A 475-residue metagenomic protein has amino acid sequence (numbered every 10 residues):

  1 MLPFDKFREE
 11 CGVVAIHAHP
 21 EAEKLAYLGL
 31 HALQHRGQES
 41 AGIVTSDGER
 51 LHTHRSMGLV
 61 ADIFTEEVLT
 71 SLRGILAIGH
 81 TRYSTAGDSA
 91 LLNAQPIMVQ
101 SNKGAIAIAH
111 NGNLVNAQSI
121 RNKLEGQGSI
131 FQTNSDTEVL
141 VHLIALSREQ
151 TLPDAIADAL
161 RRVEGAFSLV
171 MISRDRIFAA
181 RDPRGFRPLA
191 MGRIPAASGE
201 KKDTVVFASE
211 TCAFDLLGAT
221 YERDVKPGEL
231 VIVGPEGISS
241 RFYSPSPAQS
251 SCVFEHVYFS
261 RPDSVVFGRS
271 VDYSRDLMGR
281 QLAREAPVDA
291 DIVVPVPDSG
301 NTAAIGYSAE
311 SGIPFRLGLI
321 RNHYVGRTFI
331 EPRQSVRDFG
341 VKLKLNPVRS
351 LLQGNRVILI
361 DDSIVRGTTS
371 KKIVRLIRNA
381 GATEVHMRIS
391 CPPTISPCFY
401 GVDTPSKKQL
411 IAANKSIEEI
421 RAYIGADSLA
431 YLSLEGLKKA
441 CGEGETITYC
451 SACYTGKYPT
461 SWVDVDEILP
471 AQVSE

Functional and structural regions predicted by a protein language model:
M1-P227, I232-A290, V296, E384: Conserved short alpha-helical segments that host acidic/polar catalytic motifs at enzyme active sites
S46-E49, R174-R176, P295-A303, E310 (+3 more regions): A glycine-rich phosphate-binding loop feature that marks nucleotide/adenosyl-phosphate handling sites
S129, E149-Q150, E285-D291, A309-R316 (+2 more regions): Secondary-structure transition/capping motifs at alpha-helix termini and the adjoining loop/turn into the next element
T133, E138, F315-G326, Y423-C441: A conserved beta-strand->alpha-helix junction
V139-Q150, P297, A309-R327: Amphipathic alpha-helical
L160, D175-R176, D203, G218-D224 (+2 more regions): PRPP-dependent phosphoribosyltransferase catalytic core
V293, G300-Y307, S311, F315 (+2 more regions): Extended, hydrophobic alpha-helical segments in both membrane/secreted and soluble proteins
G312-I358, T368, I395-P405: Short, glycine/charge-rich flexible loops or terminal/linker lids adjacent to PRPP-binding catalytic cores
